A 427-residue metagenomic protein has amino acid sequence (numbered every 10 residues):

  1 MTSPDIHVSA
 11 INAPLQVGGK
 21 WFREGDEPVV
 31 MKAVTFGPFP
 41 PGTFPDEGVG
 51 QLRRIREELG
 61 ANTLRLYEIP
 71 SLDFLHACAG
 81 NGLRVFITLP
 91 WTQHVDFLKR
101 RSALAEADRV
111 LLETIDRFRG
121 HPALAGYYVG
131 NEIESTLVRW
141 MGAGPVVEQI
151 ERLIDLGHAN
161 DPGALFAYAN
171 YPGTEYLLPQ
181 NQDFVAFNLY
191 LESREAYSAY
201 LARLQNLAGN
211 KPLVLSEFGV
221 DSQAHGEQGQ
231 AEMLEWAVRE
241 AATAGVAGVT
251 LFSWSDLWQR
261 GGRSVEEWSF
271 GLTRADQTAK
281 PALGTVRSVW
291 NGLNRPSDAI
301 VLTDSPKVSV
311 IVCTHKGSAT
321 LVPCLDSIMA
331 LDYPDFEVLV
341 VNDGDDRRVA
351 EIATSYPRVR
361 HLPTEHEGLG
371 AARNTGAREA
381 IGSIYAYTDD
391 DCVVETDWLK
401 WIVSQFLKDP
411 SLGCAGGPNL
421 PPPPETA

Functional and structural regions predicted by a protein language model:
G19-R23, E27-Q182: Active-site mouth of glycoside hydrolases
R139, P145-A244, G271-T273: Extracellular glycoside hydrolase catalytic/binding regions
F252-T303: Aromatic-rich peripheral "rim/lid" segments of glycoside hydrolase catalytic domains that contact and position glycan
D326-D335: Short, acidic, metal-binding catalytic loop of nucleotide-sugar glycosyltransferases
S327, N342-A350, C392: A conserved acidic beta->alpha catalytic loop
T364-A380: Glycine-rich, basic loop-to-helix element that forms the pyrophosphate-binding segment of sugar-nucleotide handling
Y385: Short aromatic/hydrophobic "clamp" motif used to bind/position activated sugar donors
D397-A427: Conserved donor NDP-sugar-binding/catalytic core segment of glycosyltransferases
